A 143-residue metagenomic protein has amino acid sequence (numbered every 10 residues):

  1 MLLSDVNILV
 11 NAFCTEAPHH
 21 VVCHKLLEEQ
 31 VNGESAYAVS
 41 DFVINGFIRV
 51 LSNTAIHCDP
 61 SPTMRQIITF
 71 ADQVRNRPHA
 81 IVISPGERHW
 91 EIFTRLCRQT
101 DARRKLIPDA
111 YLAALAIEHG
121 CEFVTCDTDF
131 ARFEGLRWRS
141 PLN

Functional and structural regions predicted by a protein language model:
M1, A113-N143: Acidic, PIN/NYN-like endoribonuclease modules and their adjacent C-terminal/linker elements
M1-V39, T54-Q66, H119: Short, well-structured N-terminal submotif of metal-dependent ribonuclease cores
D5, D109, D127: Acidic active-site catalytic centers that drive phospho-/nucleotidyl reactions and related ester hydrolyses
A38-D41, I83, C126: Short beta-strand segments at enzyme active-site cores
V39-I44, Q66, R88-H89, P108: Short, conserved alpha-helical segments within structured domains
I48-R49: Amphipathic alpha-helical repeat scaffolds of TPR domains
S52-A80, E87, L96: Active-site-proximal, substrate-binding regions of enzyme catalytic domains and RNA-binding/basic surfaces
H79-V124: Active-site neighborhoods of divalent-metal-dependent phosphate/nucleic-acid chemistry enzymes
